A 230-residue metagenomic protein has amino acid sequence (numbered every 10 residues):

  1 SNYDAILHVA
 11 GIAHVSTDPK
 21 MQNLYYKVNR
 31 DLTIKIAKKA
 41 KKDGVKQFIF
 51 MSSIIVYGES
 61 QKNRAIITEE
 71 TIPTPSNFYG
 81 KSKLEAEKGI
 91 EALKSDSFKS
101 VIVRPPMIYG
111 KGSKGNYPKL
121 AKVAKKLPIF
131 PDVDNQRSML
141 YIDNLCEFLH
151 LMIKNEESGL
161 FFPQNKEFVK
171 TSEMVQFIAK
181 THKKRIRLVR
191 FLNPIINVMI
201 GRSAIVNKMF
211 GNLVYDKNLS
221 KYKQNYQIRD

Functional and structural regions predicted by a protein language model:
S1-D31, K35, K39, V56-E59: NAD(P)H-binding glycine-rich loop region in Rossmannoid oxidoreductase-like domains and their noncatalytic homologs
A13-S16, I54-G58, P73, P106-Y109 (+1 more regions): Active-site segment of SDR-like NAD(P)-dependent oxidoreductases
D18, K122-L140, N144, F148-L151 (+1 more regions): A conserved pocket-lining segment of Rossmann-fold NAD(P)-dependent short-chain dehydrogenase/reductase
Y26-T33, I49, S82-K83, S138: Short alpha-helix in the Rossmann-fold core of NAD(P)-dependent oxidoreductases
K27, K62-I108, I129: Catalytic helix-loop patch of NAD(P)-dependent Rossmann-fold dehydrogenases
I34-F78, V101: Conserved Rossmann-fold NAD(P)-dependent oxidoreductase catalytic core, especially the SDR/UDP-sugar
F148-N207: Mid/C-terminal beta-alpha module of Rossmann-like enzyme folds, strongest in SDR-family dehydrogenases/epimerases
V169, F177, I205-D230: C-terminal amphipathic/interface module of NAD(P)-dependent oxidoreductases and related NAD-binding regulators
